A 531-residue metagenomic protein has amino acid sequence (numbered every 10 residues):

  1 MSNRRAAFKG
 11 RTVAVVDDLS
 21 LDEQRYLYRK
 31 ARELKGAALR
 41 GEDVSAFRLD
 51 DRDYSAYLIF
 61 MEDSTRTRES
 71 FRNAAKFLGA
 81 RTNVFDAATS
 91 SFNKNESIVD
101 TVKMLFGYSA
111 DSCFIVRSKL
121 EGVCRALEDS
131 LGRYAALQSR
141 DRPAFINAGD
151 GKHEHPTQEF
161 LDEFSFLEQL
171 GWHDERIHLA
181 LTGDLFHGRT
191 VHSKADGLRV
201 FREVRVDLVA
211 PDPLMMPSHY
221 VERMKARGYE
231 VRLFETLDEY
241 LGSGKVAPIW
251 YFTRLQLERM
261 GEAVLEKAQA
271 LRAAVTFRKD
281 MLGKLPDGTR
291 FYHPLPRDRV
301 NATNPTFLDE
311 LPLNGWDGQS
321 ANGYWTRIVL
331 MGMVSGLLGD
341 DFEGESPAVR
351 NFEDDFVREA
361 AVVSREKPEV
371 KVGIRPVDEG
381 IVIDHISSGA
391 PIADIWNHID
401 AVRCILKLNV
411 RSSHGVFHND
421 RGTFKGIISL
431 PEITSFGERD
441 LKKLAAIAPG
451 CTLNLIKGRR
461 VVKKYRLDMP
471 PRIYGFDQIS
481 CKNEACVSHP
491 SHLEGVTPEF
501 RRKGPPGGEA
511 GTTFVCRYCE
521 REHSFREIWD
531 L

Functional and structural regions predicted by a protein language model:
M1-E69: Positively charged, low-complexity intrinsically disordered leader regions
S55-Y108: Active-site cofactor/substrate anionic-group-binding motifs, chiefly glycine- and Lys/Arg-rich phosphate-binding loops
M61-N73, L167-T253, A510-F514, E520-E522: Glycine-rich phosphate/diphosphate-binding loop of Rossmann-like nucleotide-binding domains
K103-F106, S112-G197, H293: Anion-binding alpha/beta catalytic cores of soluble intermediary-metabolism enzymes, centered on
K225-L313: Rossmann-like adenosine-cofactor binding region
G288-A360: Adenosine-phosphate binding glycine-rich loop
A360-L467: Interaction interfaces in information-processing and related assembly proteins
G458-L531: Cys/His-clustered metal-coordination modules, chiefly Zn-binding fingers
